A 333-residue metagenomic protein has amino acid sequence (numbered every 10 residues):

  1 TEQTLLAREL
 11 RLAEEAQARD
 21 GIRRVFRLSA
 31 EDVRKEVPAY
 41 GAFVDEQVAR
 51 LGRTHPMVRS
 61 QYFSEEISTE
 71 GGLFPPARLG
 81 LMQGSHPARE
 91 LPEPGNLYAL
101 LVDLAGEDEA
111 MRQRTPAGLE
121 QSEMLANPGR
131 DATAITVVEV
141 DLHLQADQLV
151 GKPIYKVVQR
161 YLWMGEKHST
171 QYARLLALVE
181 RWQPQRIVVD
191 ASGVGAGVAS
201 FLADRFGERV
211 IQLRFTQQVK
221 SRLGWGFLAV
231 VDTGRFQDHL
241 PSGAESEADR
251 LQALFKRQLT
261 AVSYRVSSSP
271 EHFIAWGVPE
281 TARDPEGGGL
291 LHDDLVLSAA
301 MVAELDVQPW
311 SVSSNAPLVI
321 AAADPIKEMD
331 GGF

Functional and structural regions predicted by a protein language model:
T1-A30: Replace "adjacent to P-loop NTPase cores in ATP/GTP-dependent enzymes" with "adjacent to NTP-binding cores
T1-T4, R19-I22, V37-Q217, S221 (+2 more regions): RNase H-like, metal-dependent nuclease domains and their acidic two-metal-ion catalytic environment used
D32-R34: Interaction-interface detector
V230: Conserved AAA+ ATPase "sensor/coupling" helix adjacent to the nucleotide-binding pocket
